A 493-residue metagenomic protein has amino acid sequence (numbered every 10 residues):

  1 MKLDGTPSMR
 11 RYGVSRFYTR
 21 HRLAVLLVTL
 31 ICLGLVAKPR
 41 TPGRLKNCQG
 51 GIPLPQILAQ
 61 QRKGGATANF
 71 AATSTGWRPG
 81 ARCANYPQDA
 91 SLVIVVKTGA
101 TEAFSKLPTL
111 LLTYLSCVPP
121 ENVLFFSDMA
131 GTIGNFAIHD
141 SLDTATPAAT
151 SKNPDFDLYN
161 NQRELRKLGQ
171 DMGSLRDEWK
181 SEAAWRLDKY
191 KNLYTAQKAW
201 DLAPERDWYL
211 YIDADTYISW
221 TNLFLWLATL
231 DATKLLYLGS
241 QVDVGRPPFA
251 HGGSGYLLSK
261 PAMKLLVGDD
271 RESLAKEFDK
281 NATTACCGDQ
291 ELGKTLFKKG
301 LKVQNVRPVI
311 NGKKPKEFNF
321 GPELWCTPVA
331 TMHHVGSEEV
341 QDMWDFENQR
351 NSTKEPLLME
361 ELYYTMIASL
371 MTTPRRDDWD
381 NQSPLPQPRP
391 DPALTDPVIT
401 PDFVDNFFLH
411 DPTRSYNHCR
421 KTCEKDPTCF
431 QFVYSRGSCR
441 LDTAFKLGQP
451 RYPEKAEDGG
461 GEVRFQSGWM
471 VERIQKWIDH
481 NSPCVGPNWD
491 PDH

Functional and structural regions predicted by a protein language model:
L3-G64, T284-C286, Q290, T295-H493: C-terminal catalytic/acceptor-binding lobe
G76-R78, E102-Y114: Short, well-formed alpha-helical segments that are part of the catalytic scaffolds of diverse glycosyltransferases
D89, T109-N122: Short, acidic, metal-binding catalytic loop of nucleotide-sugar glycosyltransferases
V93-T101: A conserved hydrophobic helix/loop-capping motif in glycosyltransferases and polysaccharide synthases
D128-R206: Active-site-proximal specificity loops/subdomain of glycosyltransferases
Y209: Short aromatic/hydrophobic "clamp" motif used to bind/position activated sugar donors
I212-D213: Active-site acidic Asp-centered loop
T216-K294, K298, I310, P374-D380: Conserved catalytic core of nucleotide-sugar-dependent glycosyltransferases
